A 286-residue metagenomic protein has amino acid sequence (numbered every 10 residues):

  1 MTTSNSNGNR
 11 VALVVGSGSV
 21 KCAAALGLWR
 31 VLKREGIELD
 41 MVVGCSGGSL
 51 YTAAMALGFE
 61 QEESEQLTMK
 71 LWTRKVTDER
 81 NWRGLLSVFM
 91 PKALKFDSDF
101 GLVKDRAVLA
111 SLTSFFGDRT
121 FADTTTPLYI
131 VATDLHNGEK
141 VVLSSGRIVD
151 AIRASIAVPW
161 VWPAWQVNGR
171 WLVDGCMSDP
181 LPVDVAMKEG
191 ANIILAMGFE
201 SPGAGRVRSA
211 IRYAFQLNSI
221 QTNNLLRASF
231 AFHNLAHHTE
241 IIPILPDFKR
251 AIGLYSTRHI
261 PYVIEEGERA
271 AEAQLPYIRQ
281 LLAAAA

Functional and structural regions predicted by a protein language model:
M1-C45, A53-A286: Patatin-like phospholipase
